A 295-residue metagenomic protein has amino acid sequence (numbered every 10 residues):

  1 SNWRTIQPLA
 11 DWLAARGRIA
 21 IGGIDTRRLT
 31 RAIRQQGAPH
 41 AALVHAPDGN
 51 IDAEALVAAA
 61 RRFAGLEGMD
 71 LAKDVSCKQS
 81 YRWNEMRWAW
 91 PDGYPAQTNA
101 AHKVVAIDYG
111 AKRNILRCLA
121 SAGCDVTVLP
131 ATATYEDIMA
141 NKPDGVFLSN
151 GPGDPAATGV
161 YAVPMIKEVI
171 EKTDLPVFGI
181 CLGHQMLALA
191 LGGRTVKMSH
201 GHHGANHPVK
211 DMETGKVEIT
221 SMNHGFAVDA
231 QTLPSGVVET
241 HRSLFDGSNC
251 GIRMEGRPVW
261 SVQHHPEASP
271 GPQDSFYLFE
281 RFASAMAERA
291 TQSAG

Functional and structural regions predicted by a protein language model:
S1-N141, G153, S269-G271, R281-G295: RNA-binding accessory domains that recognize and position tRNA/RNA substrates
I19, K103, P176-F178, R194 (+1 more regions): Proline-centered loop/turn at the N-terminus of a beta-strand
A96-A100, E171, R253: Short, flexible hinge/linker loops that cap or flank conserved catalytic cores
K103-D108, T220-S221, W260-H264: Active-site-proximal beta-strand elements of phosphoester/diester hydrolases
A140, G145-A230, G271-A290: Cysteine-nucleophile active-site neighborhood
G215-R257, A294: Catalytic beta-strand/loop cores that center a nucleophilic Ser/Cys/Thr and support acyl-enzyme chemistry
V262-Q273: Short, flexible active-site recognition loops that position polar ligands and cofactors
